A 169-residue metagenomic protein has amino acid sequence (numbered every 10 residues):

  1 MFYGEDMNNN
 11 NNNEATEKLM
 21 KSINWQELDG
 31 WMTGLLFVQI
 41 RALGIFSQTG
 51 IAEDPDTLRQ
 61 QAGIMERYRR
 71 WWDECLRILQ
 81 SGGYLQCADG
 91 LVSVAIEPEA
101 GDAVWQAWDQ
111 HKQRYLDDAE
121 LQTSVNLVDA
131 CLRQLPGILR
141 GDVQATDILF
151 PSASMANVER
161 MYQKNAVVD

Functional and structural regions predicted by a protein language model:
M1-V167: N-terminal accessory segments
